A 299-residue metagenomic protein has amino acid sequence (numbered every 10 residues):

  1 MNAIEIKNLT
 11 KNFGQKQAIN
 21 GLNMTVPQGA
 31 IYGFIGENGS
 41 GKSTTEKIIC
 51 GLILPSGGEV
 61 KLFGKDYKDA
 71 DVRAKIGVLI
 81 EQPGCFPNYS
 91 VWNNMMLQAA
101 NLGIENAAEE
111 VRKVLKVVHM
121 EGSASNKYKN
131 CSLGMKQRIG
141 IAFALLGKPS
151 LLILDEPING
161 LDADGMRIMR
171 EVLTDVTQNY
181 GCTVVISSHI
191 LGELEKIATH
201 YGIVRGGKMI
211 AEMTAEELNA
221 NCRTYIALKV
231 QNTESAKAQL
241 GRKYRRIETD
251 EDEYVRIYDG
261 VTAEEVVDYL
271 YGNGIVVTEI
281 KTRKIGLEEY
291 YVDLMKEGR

Functional and structural regions predicted by a protein language model:
C50: Helix-to-loop junction immediately C-terminal to a conserved catalytic motif
G58-V72: Conserved ABC transporter NBD signature motif
M96, A100-S123: Conserved ABC ATPase "signature" region
L152-E156: Catalytic Walker B motif of ABC-type/P-loop ATPase nucleotide-binding domains
R170-Y258: ABC transporter nucleotide-binding domain
T224-R299: Short, charged/small-residue-rich alpha-helical element at the C-terminal edge of ABC transporter nucleotide-binding
